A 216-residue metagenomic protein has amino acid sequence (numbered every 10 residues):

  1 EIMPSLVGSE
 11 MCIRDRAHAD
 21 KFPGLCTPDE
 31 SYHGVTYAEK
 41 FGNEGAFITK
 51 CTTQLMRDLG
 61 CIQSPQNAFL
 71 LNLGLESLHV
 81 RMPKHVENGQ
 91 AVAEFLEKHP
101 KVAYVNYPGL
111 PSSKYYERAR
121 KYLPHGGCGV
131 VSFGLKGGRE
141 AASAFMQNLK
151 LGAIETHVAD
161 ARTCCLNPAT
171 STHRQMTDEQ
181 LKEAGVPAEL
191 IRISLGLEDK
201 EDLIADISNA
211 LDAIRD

Functional and structural regions predicted by a protein language model:
E1, E140, D202: Residues that form or flank phosphate/diphosphate-binding pockets in enzymes that use nucleotide phosphates
E1, G74, R192: Generic anion/oxyanion-binding catalytic loop in active/binding sites
E1-G8, I13: Single conserved hydrophobic/aromatic residue that forms the stacking wall/gate of nucleotide- or nucleobase-binding
M3, G60, K182-E183: Short secondary-structure boundary/capping segments
V7, P100, A188: Structured loop/turn residues at beta-strand edges in well-structured enzyme cores
E10, R14-V130, G134-C164, A169: Active-site C-terminal subdomain of aminotransferase-like
R81, Q147, T163-D216: PLP-dependent enzyme catalytic core of the Aspartate aminotransferase-like
